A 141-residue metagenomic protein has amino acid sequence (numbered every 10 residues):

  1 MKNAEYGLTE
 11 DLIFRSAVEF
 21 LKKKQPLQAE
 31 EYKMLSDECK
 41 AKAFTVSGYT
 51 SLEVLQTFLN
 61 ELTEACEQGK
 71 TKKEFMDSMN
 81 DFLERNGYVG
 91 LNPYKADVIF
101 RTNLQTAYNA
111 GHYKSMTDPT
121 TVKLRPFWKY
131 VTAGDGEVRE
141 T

Functional and structural regions predicted by a protein language model:
M1-E140: Domain-core detector
